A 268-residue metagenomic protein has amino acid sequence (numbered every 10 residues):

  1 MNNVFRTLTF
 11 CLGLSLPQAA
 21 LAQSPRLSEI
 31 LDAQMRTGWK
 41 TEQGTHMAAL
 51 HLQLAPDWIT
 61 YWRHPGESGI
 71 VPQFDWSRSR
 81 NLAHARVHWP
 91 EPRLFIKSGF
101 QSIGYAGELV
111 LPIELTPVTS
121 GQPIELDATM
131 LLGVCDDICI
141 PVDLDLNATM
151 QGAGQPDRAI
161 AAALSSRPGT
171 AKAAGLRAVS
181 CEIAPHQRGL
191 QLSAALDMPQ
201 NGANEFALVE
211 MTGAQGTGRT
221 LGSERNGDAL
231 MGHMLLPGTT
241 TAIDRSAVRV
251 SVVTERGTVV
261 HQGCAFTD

Functional and structural regions predicted by a protein language model:
M1-T9: Bacterial N-terminal signal peptides that target proteins for export
P17-A19: N-terminal signal peptide c-region/cleavage motif recognized by signal peptidases
A22-D268: Extracellular/lumen-exposed scaffold segments
